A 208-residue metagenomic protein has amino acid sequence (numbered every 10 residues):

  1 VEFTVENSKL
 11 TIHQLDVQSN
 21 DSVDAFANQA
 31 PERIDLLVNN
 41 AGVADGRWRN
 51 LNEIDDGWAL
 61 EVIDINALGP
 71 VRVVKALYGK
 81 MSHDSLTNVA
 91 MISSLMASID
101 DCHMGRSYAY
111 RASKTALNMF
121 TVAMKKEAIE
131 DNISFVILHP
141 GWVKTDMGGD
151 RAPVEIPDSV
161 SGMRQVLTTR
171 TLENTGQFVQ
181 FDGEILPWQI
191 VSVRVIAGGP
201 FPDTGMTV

Functional and structural regions predicted by a protein language model:
V5-D21: Rossmann-fold cofactor-recognition segment
Q18-R33: Conserved Rossmann-fold cofactor-binding substructure of NAD(P)-dependent oxidoreductases
A27, V74, T121, V160-M163: Short-chain dehydrogenase/reductase
L37-V38, G42: Conserved hydrophobic beta-strands of the Rossmann-like cofactor-binding core in SDR/related NAD(P)H-dependent
V43, N50-V62, V71, S82-I129: Catalytic loop of short-chain dehydrogenase/reductase
I137-L138, G149-I190, R194: C-terminal helical subdomain
P140-D146: Short, flexible catalytic-loop segment of classical short-chain dehydrogenase/reductase
